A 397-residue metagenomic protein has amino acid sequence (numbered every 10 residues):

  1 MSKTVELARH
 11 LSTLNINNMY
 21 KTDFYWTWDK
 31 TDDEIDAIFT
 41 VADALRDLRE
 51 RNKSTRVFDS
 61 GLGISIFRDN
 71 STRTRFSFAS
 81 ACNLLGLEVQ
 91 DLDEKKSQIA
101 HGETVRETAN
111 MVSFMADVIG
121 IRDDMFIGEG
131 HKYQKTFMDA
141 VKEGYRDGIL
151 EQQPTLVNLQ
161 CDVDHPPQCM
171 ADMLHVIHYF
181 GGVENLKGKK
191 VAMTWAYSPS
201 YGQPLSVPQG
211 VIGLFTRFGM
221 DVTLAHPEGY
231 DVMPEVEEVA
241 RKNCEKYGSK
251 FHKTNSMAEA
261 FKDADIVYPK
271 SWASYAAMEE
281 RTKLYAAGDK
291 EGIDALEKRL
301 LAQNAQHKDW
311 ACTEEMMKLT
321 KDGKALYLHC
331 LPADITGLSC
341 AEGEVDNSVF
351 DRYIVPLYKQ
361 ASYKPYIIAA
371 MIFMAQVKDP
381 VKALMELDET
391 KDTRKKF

Functional and structural regions predicted by a protein language model:
S2-F76, S80: Positively charged, low-complexity intrinsically disordered leader regions
R56-I177: Phosphate/diphosphate ligand-binding glycine-rich loop within oxidoreductases
R68-S80, I177-E291: Glycine-rich phosphate/diphosphate-binding loop of Rossmann-like nucleotide-binding domains
D147-P154, M220, L319-L328: A short helix->loop->beta-strand "cap" motif at the edges of active sites that frequently abuts
N185-K187, T216, E315-K324, R352: Short, conserved loop/helix-junction motifs that constitute active-site signature segments in enzyme catalytic cores
A277-A341: ADP-ribose/adenylate-binding Rossmann-like module
T320-F397: Adenosine-phosphate binding glycine-rich loop
